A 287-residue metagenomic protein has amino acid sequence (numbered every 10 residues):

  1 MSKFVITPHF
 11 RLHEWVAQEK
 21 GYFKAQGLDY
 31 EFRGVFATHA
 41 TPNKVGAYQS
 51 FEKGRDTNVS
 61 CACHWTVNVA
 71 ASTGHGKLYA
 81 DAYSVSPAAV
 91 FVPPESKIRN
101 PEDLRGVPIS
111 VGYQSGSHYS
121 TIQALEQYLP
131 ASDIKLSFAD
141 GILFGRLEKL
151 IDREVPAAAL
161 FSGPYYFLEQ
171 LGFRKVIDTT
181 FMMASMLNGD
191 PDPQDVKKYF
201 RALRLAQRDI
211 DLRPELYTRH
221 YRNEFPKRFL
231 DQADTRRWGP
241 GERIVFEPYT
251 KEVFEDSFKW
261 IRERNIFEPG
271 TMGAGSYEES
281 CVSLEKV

Functional and structural regions predicted by a protein language model:
M1-D133, P156, K175-D178: Short, glycine-/small- and polar/acidic-enriched structural segments that line small-molecule recognition paths
T38, V67, Y165, M183 (+1 more regions): Positions that flank functional sites
G112, S137-G141: Structural motif
I142-E224: Pocket-lining segment of extracytoplasmic ligand-binding domains
P193-E268: Secondary-structure end/capping motifs
R262-V287: Conserved C-terminal helix/tail region of periplasmic/extracytoplasmic solute-binding proteins
